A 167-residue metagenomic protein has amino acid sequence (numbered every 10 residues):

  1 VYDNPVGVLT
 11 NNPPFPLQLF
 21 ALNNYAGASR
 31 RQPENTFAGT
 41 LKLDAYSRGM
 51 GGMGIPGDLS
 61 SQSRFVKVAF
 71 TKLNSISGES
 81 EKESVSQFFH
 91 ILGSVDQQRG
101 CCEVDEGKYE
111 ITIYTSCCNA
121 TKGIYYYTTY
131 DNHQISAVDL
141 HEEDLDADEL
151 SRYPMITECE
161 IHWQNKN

Functional and structural regions predicted by a protein language model:
Y2-N167: C-terminus-biased signal that marks the final domain/tail of proteins
